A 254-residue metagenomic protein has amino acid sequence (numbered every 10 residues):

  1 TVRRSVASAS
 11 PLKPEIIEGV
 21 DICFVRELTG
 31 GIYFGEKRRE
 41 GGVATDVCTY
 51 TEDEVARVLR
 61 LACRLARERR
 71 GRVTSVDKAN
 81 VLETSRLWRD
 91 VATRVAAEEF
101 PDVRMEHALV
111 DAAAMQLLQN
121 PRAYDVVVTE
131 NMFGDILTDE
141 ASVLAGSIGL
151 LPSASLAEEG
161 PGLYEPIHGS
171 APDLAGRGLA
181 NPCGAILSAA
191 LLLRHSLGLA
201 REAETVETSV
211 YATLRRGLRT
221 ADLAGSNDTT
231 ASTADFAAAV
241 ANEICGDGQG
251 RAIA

Functional and structural regions predicted by a protein language model:
T1-T45, M132: N-terminal glycine-rich phosphate/adenylate-binding segment common to multiple enzyme folds
T1-V2, L118-L218: Glycine-rich phosphate/nucleotide-binding loop
L12, E18-I22, T29, E68-G71 (+5 more regions): Short coil/turn connectors at secondary-structure junctions
G41-D111, A123: Glycine-rich phosphate/diphosphate-binding loop of Rossmann-like nucleotide-binding domains
R72-A79, S188-R194, A224: Short glycine-rich or small-residue beta-strand-to-loop segments that form or flank ligand, phosphate, metal/Fe-S
L82-T93, L118-Y124, S142, R216-A224 (+1 more regions): Short glycine/threonine-rich loop-to-helix capping motif typified by GTGT followed within a few residues by an Asp-Pro
W88-R89, A96-G149, I244, G248: Accessory "access/gating" subregions that flank catalytic or transport cores
A175, S196-A254: Internal helix-turn-beta structural module
